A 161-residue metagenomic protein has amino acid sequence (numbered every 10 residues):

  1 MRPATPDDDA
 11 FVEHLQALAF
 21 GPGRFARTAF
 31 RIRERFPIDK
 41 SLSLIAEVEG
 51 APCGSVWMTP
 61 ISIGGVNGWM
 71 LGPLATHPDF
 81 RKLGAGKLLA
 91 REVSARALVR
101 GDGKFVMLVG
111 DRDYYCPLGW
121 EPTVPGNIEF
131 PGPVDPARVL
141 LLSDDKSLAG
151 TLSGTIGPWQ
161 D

Functional and structural regions predicted by a protein language model:
M1-V12: A short beta-loop-alpha structural element at the N-terminal edge of CoA-dependent acyl/N-acetyltransferase catalytic
D9, A17-P60: Active-site rim helix/loop that mediates acceptor-substrate recognition in acyltransferases
V48-G50, D79, S143-S147: Short loop segments at secondary-structure junctions
A51, H77-L88, R100, P117-L118: Conserved glycine-rich acetyl-CoA-binding loop
I61-L71, R81: A conserved beta-turn-beta hairpin within the catalytic core of GNAT-like acetyltransferases that forms part
L71, T76, K82-A95, L108: Conserved acetyl-CoA-binding loop-helix of GNAT-fold acetyltransferases
D102-K104, V109-D135: Conserved active-site alpha-helix within GNAT-family acetyltransferase domains
E129-D161: C-terminal "cap" of GNAT-fold acetyltransferases
